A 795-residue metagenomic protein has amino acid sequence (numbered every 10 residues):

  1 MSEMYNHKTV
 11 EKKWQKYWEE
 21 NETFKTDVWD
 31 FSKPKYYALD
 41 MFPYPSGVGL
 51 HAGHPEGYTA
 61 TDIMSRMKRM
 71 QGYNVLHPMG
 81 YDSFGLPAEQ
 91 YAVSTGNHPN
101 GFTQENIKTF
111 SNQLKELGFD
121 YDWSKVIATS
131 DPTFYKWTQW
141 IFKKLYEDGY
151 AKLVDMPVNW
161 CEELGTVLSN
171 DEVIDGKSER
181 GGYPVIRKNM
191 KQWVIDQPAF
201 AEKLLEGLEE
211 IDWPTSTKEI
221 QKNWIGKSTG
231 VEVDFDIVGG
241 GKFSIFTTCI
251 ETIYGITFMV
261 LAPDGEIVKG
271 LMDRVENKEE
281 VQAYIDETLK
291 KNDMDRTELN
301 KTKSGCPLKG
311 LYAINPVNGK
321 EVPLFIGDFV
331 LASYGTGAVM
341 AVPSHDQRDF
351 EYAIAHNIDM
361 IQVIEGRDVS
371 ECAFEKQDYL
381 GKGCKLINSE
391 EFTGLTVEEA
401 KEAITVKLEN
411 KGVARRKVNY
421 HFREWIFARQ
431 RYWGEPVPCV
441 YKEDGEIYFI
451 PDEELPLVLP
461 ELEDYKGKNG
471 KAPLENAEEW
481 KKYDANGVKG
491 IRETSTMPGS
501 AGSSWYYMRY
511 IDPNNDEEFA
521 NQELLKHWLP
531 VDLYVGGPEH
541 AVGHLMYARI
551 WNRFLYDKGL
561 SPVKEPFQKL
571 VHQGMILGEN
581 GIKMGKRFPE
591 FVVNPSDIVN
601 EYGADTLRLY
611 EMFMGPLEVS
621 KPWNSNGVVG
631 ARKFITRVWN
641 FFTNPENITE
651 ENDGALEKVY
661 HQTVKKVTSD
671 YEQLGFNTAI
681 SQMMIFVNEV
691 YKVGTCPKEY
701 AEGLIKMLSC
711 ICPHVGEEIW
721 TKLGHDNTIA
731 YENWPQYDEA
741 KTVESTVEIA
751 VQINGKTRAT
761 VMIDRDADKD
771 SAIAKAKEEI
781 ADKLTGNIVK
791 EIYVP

Functional and structural regions predicted by a protein language model:
M1-L39, R69-P78, G101-T109, W213 (+2 more regions): Conserved oxyanion/phosphate-binding beta-strand-loop segments in alpha/beta enzyme cores
E3-Q15, T138-E365, N469-E479, Y483-N486 (+2 more regions): NTP-handling and nucleic-acid-processing catalytic cores
M4, K13, Y17-N21, S94-E251 (+9 more regions): Residue patterns forming the tRNA-binding/recognition surfaces of aminoacyl-tRNA synthetases and related DALR
D27-P99, T103, V126-I141, T247-T248 (+2 more regions): N-terminal catalytic cores of NTP/NDP-binding nucleotidyl/phosphoryl-transfer enzymes
R66-N74, S94-N100, N112, E116-D120 (+16 more regions): Secondary-structure transition/capping motifs at alpha-helix termini and the adjoining loop/turn into the next element
D82, E147-N159, G335, R416-G445 (+5 more regions): Helix-rich, typically C-terminal accessory recognition domains appended to large enzymatic cores
F243-G265, W425, R431-P438, S495-M508 (+3 more regions): Conserved phosphate/anionic-ligand binding catalytic regions in large, soluble enzymes, centered on
L311-V317, E321-Y334, V363, L474-V619: Alpha-helical recognition segments enriched in aromatics with Gly/Pro capping that present substrate-recognition
